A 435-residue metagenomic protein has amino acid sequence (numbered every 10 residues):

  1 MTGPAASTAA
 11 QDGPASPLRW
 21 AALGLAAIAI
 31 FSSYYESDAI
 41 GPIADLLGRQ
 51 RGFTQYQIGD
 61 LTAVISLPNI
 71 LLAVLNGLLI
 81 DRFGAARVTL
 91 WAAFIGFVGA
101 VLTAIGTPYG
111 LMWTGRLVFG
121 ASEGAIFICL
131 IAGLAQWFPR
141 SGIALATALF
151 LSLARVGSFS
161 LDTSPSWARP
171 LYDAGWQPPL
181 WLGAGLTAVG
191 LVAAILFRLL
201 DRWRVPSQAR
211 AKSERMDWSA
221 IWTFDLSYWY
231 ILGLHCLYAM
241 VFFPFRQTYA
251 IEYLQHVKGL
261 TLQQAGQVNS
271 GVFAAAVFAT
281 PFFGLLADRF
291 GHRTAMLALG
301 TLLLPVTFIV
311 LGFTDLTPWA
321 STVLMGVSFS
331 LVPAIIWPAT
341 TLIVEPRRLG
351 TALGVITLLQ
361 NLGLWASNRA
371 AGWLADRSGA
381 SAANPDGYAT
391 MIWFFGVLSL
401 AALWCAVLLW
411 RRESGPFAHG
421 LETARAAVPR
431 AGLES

Functional and structural regions predicted by a protein language model:
A6-S16, D201-L232, R425-S435: Juxtamembrane intracellular "pre-TM" segments in multi-pass secondary transporters
I40-P42, L226-F273, V277, S367-N368: Extracytoplasmic gate region of multi-pass secondary transporters
G52, G84, I105-L111, S122 (+4 more regions): Helix-breaking motifs and short loop linkers at transmembrane-helix boundaries and internal kinks in secondary membrane
L71-G110: Conserved MFS/SLC helix-loop-helix module at the cytosolic interface between two early adjacent transmembrane helices
R82-A93, D288-T301: Cytoplasmic membrane-interface "Motif A"-like loop-to-helix N-cap segments of 12-TM Major Facilitator Superfamily
G115-A154: Cytoplasmic helix-loop-helix junction between adjacent transmembrane helices in 12-TM secondary transporters
L149-R202: Helix-loop-helix hairpin linking two adjacent transmembrane segments in secondary transporters
R293-A339: C-terminal transmembrane helical hairpin of 12-TM major facilitator-type secondary transporters
